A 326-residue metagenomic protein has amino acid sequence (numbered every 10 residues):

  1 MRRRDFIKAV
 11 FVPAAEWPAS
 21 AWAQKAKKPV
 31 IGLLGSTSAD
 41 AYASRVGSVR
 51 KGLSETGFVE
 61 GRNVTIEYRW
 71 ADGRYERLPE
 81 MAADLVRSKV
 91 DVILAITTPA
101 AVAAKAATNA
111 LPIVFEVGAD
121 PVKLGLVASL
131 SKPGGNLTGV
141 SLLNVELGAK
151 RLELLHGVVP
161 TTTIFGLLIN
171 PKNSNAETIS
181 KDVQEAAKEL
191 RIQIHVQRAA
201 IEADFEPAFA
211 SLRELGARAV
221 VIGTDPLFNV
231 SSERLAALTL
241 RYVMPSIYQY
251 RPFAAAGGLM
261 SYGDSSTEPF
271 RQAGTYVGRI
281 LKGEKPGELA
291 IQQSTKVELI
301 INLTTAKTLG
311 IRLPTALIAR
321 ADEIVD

Functional and structural regions predicted by a protein language model:
M1-D326: Short hydrophobic alpha-helices and adjacent helix-cap/hinge residues
